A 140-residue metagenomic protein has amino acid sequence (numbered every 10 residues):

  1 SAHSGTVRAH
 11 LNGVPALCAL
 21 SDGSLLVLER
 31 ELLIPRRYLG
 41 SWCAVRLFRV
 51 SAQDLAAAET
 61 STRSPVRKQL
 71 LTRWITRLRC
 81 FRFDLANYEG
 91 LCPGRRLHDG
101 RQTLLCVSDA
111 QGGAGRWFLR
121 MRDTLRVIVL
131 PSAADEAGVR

Functional and structural regions predicted by a protein language model:
S1-R140: Sequence/structural signature of beta-propeller domains
